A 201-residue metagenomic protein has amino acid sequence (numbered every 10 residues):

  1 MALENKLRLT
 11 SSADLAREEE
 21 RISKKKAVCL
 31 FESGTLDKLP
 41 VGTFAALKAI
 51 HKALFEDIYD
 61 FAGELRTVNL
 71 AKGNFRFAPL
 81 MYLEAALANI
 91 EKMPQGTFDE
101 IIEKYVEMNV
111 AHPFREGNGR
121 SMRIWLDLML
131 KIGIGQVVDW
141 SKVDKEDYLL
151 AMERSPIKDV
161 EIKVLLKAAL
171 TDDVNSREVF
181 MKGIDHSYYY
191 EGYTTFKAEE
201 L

Functional and structural regions predicted by a protein language model:
M1-L201: FIC/Doc superfamily catalytic core
